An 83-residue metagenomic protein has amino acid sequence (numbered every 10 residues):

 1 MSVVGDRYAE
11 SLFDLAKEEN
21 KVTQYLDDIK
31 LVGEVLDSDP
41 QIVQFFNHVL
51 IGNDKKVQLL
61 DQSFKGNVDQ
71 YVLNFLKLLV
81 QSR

Functional and structural regions predicted by a protein language model:
M1-R83: Elongated, mostly alpha-helical coiled-coil "stalk/stator" tethers of large membrane protein machines
